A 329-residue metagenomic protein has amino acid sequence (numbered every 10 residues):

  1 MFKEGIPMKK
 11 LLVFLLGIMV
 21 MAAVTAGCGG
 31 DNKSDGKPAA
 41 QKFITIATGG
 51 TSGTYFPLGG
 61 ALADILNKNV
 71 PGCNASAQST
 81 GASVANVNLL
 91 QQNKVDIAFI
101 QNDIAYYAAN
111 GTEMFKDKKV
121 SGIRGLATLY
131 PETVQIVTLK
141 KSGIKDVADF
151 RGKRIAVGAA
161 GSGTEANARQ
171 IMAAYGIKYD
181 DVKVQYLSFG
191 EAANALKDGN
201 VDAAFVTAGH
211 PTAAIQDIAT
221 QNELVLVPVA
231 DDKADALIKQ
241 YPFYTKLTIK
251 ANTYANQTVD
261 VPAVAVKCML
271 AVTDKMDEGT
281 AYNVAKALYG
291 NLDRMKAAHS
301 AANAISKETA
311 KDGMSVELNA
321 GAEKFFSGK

Functional and structural regions predicted by a protein language model:
M1-F43: Short, low-complexity disordered leader/linker segments with a strong preference for bacterial N-terminal type II
Q41, G72, A82-A85, Q92 (+6 more regions): Extracytoplasmic
Q41-A77, E132-D198, V316, A320: Bilobed "Venus flytrap"/periplasmic-binding protein-like clamshell domains and structurally analogous long
T51, N102-I104, P131, L139-S142 (+4 more regions): Solvent-exposed coil/turn segments that connect beta secondary-structure elements in extracytoplasmic/periplasmic
G60-D64, S76-D117, I144, G190-A195 (+2 more regions): Pocket-flanking alpha-helical
K116-L129, T253-P262: A structural signal for short loop-to-beta-strand junctions that line the ligand-binding cleft of periplasmic/secreted
T133-I144, I238-P242, A263-T280: A bilobed periplasmic-binding-protein/Venus flytrap-type ligand-binding module shared by bacterial periplasmic
L187, E191, K197-D198, A208-L226 (+3 more regions): An extracytoplasmic/periplasmic, membrane-proximal ligand-sensing/linker region
